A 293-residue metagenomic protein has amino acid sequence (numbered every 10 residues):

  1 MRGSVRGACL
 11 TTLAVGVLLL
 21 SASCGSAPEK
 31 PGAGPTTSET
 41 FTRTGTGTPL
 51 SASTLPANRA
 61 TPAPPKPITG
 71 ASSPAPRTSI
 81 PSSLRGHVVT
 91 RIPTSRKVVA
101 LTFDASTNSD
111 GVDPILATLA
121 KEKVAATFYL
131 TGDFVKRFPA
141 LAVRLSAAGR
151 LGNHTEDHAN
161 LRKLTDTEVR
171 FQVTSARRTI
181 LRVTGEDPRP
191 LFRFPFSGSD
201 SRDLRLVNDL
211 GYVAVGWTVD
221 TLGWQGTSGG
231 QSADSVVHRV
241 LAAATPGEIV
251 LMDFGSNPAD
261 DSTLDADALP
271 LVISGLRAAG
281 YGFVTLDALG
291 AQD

Functional and structural regions predicted by a protein language model:
M1-A100, A117-T127, P246-D293: Terminal accessory/targeting
L20, G152, V215: Conserved Rossmann-like nucleotide-binding pocket used by diverse enzymes that bind dinucleotide cofactors
C24, D104, N108, D157 (+2 more regions): Primarily hydrophobic membrane-targeting regions of prokaryotic envelope proteins
C24, R85, D157, V215 (+1 more regions): Glycine-rich, flexible loop/turn motifs
S38-E39, A148, V213, D220: A short linear boundary/processing microfeature
P64-L161, E168, Q172, T179-R182 (+2 more regions): Active-site beta->alpha N-cap acidic-glycine motif
P114, K136, N160-R277, Y281-G282 (+1 more regions): Catalytic domains of cell-wall/extracellular-matrix polysaccharide-remodeling enzymes, centered on de-N-acetylation
